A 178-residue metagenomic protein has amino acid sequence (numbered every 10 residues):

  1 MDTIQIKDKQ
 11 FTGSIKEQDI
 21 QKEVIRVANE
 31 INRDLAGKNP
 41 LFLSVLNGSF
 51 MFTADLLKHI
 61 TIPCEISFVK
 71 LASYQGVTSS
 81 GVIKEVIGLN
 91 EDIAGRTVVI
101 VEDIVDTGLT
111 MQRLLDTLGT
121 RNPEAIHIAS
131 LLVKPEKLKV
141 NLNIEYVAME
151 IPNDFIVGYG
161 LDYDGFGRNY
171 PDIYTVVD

Functional and structural regions predicted by a protein language model:
M1-D178: PRPP-associated nucleotide enzymes
